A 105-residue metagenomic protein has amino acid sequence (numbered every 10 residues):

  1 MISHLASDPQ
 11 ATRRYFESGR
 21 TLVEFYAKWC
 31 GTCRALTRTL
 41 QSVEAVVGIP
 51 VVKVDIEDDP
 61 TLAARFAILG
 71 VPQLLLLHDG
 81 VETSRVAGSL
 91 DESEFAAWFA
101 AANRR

Functional and structural regions predicted by a protein language model:
I2-R20: A short beta-strand-turn-helix
H4-S7, F25, L40-T61: Thiol-based oxidoreductase modules, predominantly thioredoxin-like and allied folds used for disulfide exchange
A11, D58-L62, S93: Short loop/turn elements that flank and shape the SAM/SAH-binding pocket of Class I
G19, Y26-W29, G70: Short pre-active-site segment immediately N-terminal to redox-active cysteine/selenocysteine motifs in thiol-based
F25-T39: Conserved redox-active cysteine motifs that mediate thiol-disulfide chemistry, especially di-cysteine Cys-X(1-2)-Cys
R34-R38, R65, V81: Generic recognition of short, well-ordered alpha-helical segments
F66-L75: Structural micro-motif
L75-R105: Non-catalytic, surface beta->alpha helical segment in thiol-disulfide oxidoreductase systems
